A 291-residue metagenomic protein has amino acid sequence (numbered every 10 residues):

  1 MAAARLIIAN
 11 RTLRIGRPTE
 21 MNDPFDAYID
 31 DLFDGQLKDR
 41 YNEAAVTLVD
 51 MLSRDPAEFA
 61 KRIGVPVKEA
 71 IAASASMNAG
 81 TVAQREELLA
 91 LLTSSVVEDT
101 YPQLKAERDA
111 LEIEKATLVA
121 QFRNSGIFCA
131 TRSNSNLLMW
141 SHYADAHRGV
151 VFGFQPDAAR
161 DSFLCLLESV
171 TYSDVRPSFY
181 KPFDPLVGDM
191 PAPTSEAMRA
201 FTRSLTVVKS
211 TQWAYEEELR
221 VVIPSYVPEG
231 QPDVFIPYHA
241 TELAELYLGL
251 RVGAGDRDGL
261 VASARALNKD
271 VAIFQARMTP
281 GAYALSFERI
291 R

Functional and structural regions predicted by a protein language model:
M1-R291: Partner-binding and oligomerization surfaces adjacent to conserved cores of proteins that assemble macromolecular
